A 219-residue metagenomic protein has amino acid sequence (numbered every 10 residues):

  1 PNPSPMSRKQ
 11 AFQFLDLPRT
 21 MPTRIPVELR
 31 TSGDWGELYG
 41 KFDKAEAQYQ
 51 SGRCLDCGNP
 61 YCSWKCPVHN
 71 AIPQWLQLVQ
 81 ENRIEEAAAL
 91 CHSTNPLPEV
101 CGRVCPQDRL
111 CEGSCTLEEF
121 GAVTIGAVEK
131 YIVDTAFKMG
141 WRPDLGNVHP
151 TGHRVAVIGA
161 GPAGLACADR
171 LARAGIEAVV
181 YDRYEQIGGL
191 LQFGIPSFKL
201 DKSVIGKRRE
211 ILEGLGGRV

Functional and structural regions predicted by a protein language model:
P1-R154: Ferredoxin-type iron-sulfur electron-transfer modules and their immediate structural context
A88-P98, V128, L191-V219: N-terminal Rossmann-like dinucleotide/flavin-binding domain of flavoprotein oxidoreductases that bind FAD/FMN
P96, G161-P162, Q186: Residue-level detector of alpha-helix initiation sites
K138, A166, I176, D201 (+1 more regions): N-terminal export/assembly segments and adjacent metallocofactor-ligating motifs of anaerobic energy-metabolism
H153-V179: N-terminal Rossmann-like FAD-binding beta1-loop-alpha1 element of flavoenzymes
I176-Q192: Glycine-rich FAD pyrophosphate-binding loop
